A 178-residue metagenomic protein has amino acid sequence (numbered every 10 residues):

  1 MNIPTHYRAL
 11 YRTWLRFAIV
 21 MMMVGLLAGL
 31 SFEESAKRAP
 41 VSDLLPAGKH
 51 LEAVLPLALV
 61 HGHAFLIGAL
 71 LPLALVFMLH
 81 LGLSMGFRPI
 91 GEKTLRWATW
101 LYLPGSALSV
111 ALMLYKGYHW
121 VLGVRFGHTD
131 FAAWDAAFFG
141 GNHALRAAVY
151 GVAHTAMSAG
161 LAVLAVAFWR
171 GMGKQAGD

Functional and structural regions predicted by a protein language model:
M1-D178: Hydrophobic alpha-helical transmembrane segments of multi-pass integral membrane proteins
